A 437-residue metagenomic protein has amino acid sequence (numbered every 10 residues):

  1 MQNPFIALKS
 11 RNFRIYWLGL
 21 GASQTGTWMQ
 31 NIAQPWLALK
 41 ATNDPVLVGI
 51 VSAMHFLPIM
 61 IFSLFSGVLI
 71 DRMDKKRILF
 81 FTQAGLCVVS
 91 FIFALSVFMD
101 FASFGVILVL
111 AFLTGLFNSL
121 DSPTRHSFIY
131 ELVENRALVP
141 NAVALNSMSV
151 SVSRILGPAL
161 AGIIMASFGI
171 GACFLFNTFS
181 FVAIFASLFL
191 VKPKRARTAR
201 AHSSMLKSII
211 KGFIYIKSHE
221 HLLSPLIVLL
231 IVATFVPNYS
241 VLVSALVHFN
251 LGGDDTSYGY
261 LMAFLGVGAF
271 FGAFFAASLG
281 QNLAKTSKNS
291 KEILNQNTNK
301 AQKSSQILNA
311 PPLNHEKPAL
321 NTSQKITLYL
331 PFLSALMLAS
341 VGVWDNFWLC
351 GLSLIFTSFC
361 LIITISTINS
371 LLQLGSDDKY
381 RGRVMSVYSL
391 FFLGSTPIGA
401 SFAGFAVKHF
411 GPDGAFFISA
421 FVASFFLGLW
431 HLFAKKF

Functional and structural regions predicted by a protein language model:
Q2-P58, E220-L265: Helix-loop boundary and gating motifs at the non-cytosolic
R14-Q34, M54-V68, D74-V89, V106-M165 (+4 more regions): Substrate-agnostic recognition of the 12-TM MFS/MFS-like secondary transporter fold
W36-A41, A94, F98, L156-F176 (+2 more regions): Transmembrane alpha-helix termini and helix-breaking/packing motifs in multi-pass membrane transporters
L39, I92-S96, T114, L188 (+3 more regions): MFS-fold secondary transporters
I61-L64, R72, I78, T82 (+3 more regions): C-terminal transmembrane bundle of multi-pass solute transporters/carriers
C87-A94, T178-F185, F332-L336, A420-L427: Small-residue-rich packing faces within the transmembrane alpha-helices of Major Facilitator Superfamily
L95-L110, G342-S353: Helix-loop junctions at membrane interfaces in 12-TM secondary transporters
S127, F174-S203, L432-F437: Helix-loop junctions on the cytosolic side of multi-pass membrane transporters, especially the intracellular loop
